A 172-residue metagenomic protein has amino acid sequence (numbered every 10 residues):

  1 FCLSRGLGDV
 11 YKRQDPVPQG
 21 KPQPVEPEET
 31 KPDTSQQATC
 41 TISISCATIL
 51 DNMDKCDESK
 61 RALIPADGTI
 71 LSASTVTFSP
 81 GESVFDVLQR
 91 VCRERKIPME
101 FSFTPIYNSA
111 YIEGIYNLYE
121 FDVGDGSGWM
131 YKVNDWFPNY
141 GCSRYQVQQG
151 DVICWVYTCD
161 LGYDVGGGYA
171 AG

Functional and structural regions predicted by a protein language model:
F1-Y11: Single conserved hydrophobic/aromatic residue that forms the stacking wall/gate of nucleotide- or nucleobase-binding
D9-T41: N-terminal, intrinsically disordered, polar/charged segments of Gram-positive cell-envelope systems that serve as
E28, L71-S79, W136, Y140-C142: Second-shell loop/turn segments in exported
S35-T39, L71-A73, G126: Extracytoplasmic
C46-D51, E58-S74: Acidic/histidine-rich, surface-exposed loop or edge segments in extracytoplasmic proteins
F85-Y140, R144-Y145: Hydrophobic, secondary-structure "cap" segments at the distal end of domains
G150-I153: Loop/turn positions that initiate beta-strands
T158-G172: Short, Lys/Arg- and Gly-enriched loop/turn segments at beta-strand edges
